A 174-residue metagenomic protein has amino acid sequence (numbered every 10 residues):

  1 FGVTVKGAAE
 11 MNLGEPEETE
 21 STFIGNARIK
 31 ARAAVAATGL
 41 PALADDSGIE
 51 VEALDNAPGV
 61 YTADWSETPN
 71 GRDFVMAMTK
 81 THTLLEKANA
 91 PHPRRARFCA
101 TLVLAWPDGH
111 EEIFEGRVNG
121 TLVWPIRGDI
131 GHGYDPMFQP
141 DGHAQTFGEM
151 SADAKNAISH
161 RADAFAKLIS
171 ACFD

Functional and structural regions predicted by a protein language model:
F1-D174: Anionic-ligand binding patches
